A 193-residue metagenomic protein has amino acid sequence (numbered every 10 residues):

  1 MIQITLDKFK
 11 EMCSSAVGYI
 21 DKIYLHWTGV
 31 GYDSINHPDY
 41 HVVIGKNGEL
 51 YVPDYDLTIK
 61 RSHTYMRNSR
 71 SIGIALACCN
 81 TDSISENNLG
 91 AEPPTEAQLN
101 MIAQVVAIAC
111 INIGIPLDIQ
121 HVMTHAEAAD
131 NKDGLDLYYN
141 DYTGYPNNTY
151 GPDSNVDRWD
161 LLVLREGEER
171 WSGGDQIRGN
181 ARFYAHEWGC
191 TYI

Functional and structural regions predicted by a protein language model:
M1-N68, N147-Y150, D157, L161 (+2 more regions): N-terminal catalytic cores of peptidoglycan-degrading enzymes
M1-V17, D82-I193: Basic/polar, cationic surfaces and motifs that engage anionic cell-wall and phosphate/carboxylate ligands
K22, S71-G73, H121-M123: Structural preference for beta-strand elements that scaffold enzyme active sites
G29, D56, C78-N80, A126-A128: A mature extracytoplasmic/lumenal domain signature
H37, S69, A97, M101: Short, well-structured alpha-helical interface segments that form or flank functional binding sites
P53-T58, I72-G73, V105-I108: Short C-terminal domain-edge/linker segments immediately following a structured domain
M66-N80: Short coil-to-beta-strand
